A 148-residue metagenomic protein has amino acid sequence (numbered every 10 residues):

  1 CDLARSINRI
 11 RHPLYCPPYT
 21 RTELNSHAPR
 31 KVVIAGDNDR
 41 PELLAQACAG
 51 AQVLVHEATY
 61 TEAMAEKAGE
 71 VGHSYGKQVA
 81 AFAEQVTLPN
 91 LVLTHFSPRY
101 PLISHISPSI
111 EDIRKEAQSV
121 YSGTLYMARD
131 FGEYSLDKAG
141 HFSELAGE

Functional and structural regions predicted by a protein language model:
C1-L93, I106-I113, G140-E148: Metal-dependent phosphodiesterase/nuclease catalytic metal-binding core
D39, P98, G132: Short, glycine/serine-rich, charged loops/turns that create anion-binding and catalytic segments at active sites
T59, F96, D130: Flexible loop residues that form catalytic and substrate-binding hotspots at small-molecule/glycan-binding clefts
M64, P101, S135: Glycine/Thr-rich phosphate-binding loops of Rossmann-like dinucleotide-binding domains
Y100-F131: Short acidic, glycine/proline-enriched helix-loop-strand junctions
T124-E148: Short, basic/aromatic-enriched C-terminal tail that caps enzymatic domains
